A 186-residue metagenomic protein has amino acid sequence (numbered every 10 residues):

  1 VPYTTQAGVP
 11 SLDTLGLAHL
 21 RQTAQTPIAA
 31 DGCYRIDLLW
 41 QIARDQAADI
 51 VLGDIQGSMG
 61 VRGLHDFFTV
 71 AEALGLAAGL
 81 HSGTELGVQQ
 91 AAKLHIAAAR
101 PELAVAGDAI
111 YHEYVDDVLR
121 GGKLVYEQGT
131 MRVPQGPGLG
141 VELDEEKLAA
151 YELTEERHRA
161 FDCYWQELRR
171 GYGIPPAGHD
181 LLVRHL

Functional and structural regions predicted by a protein language model:
V1-T4, S11: Alpha/beta enzyme core
Y3, Y34, Y111-Y114, Y126 (+3 more regions): Sequence-level detector for tyrosine residue identity
T5-A7, S82-G83: Periplasmic-binding protein-like
L12-G138, E142: Shared catalytic-loop signature of beta/alpha-barrel
L139-L186: Extended hydrophobic packing segments that form well-structured cores
